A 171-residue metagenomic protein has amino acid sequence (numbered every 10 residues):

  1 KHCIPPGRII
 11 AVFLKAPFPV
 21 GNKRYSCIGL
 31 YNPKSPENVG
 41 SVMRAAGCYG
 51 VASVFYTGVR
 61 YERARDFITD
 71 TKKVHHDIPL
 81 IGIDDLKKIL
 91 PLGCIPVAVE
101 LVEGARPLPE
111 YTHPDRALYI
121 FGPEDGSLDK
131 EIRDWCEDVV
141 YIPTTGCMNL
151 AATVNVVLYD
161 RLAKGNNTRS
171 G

Functional and structural regions predicted by a protein language model:
G7, A11-L101, L162-A163: RNA substrate-binding interface of SAM-dependent RNA methyltransferases
E37-N38, R106, S127, M148-N149: Residues that form or flank phosphate/diphosphate-binding pockets in enzymes that use nucleotide phosphates
C48, W135-G171: Structured adenosyl-cofactor binding patch, chiefly the S-adenosyl-L-methionine
V59-Y61, E124-G126, P143-M148: Short, acidic/turn-prone active-site loops that include or flank metal/cofactor- and phosphate-binding residues
R65-T69, P109-Y111, A152-T153: Short secondary-structure transition/capping segments
G93-V97, P114, N155-V157: Short, surface-exposed amphipathic charged segments that create phosphate/polyanion-binding patches used for binding
G104-D134, V139-V140: Active-site/ligand-binding-proximal alpha/beta "capping" segment
